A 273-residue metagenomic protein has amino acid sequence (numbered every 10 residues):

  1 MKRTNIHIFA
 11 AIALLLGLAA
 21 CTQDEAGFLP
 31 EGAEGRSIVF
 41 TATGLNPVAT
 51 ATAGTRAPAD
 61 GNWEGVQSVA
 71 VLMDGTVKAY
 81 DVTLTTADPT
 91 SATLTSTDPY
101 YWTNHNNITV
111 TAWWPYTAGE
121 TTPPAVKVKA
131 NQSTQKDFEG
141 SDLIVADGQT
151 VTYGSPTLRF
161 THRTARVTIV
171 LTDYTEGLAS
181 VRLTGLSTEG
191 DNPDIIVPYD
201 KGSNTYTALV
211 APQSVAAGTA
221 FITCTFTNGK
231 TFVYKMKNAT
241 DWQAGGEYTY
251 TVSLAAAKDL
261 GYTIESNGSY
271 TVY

Functional and structural regions predicted by a protein language model:
K2-H7, A11, L18-Y273: Sec-type signal peptide cleavage vicinity
